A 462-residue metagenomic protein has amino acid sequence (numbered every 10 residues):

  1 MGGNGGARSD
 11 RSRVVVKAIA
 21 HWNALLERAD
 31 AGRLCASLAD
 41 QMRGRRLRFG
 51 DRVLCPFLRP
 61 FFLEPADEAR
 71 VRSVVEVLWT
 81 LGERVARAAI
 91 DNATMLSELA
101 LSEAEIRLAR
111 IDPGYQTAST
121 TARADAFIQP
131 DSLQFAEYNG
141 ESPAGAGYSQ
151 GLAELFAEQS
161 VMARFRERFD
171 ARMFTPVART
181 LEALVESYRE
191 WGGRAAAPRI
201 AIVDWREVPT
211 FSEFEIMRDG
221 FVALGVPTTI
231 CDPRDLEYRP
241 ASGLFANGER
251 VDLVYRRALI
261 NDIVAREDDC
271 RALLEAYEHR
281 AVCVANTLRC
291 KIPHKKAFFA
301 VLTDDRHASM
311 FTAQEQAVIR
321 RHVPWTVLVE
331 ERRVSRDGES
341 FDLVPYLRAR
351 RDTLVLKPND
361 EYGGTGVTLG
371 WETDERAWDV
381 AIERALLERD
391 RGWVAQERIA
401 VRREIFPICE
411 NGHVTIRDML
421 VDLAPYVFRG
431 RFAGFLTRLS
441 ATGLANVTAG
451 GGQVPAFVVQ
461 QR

Functional and structural regions predicted by a protein language model:
M1-R462: Preference for protein termini
